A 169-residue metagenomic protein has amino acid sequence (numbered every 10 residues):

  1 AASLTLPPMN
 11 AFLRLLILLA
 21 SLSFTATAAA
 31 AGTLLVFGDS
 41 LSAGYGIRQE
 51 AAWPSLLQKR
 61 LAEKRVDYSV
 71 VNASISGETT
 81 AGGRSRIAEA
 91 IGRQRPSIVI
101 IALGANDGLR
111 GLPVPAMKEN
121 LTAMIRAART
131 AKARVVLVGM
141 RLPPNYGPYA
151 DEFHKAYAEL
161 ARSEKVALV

Functional and structural regions predicted by a protein language model:
A1-P8: Short, Lys/Arg-enriched N-terminal segments with co-localized hydrophobic residues within the first ~10-30 amino acids
N10-L18: Sec-dependent signal peptide recognition, specifically the positively charged N-region followed immediately by
A11, G38-D39, I125: Membrane-interface segments of envelope glycosyltransferases acting on lipid-linked substrates or membrane lipids
T25-A26: N-terminal signal peptide c-region/cleavage motif recognized by signal peptidases
A29-S76, R86-R95: Serine-esterase "nucleophile elbow" of acetyl-processing enzymes
L56, G82-V169: Alpha-helical cap/lid subdomain in secreted, periplasmic, or secretory-pathway luminal O-acyl-processing enzymes
E78-T80: A short acidic, often aromatic-flanked loop/helix-cap motif at beta-alpha or helix-coil junctions that lines enzyme
